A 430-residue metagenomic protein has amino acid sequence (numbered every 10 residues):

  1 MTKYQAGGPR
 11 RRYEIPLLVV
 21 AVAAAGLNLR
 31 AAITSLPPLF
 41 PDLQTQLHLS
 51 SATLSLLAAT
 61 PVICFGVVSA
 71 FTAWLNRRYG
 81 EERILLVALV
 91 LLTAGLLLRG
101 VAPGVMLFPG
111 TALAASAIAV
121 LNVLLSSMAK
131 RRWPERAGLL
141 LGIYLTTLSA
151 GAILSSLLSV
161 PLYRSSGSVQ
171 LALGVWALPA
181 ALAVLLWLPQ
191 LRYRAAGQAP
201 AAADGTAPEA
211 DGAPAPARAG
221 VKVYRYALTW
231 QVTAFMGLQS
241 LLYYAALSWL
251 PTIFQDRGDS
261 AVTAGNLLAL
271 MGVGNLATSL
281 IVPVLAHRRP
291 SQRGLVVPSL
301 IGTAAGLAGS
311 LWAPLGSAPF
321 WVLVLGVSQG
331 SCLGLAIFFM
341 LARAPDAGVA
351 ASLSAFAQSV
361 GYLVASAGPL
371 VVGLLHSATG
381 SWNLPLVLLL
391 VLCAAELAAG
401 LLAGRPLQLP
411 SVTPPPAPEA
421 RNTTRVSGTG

Functional and structural regions predicted by a protein language model:
T34, V62-A70, I153, G272-L280 (+1 more regions): Residue-level signature of mid-helix packing/kink "hotspots" within the transmembrane helices of 12-pass Major
L36-P37, A227-S279: Extracytoplasmic gate region of multi-pass secondary transporters
V67-V105: Conserved MFS/SLC helix-loop-helix module at the cytosolic interface between two early adjacent transmembrane helices
V68-G80, T278-S291: Helix-to-loop junctions at the C-terminal end of transmembrane segments in multipass secondary transporters
G100-G110, L311-V322: Helix-loop junctions at membrane interfaces in 12-TM secondary transporters
G104, E135-R136, I143-A195: Helix-loop-helix hairpin linking two adjacent transmembrane segments in secondary transporters
A112-T146: Cytoplasmic helix-loop-helix junction between adjacent transmembrane helices in 12-TM secondary transporters
A347-W382, L389: A late C-terminal transmembrane helix in Major Facilitator Superfamily
